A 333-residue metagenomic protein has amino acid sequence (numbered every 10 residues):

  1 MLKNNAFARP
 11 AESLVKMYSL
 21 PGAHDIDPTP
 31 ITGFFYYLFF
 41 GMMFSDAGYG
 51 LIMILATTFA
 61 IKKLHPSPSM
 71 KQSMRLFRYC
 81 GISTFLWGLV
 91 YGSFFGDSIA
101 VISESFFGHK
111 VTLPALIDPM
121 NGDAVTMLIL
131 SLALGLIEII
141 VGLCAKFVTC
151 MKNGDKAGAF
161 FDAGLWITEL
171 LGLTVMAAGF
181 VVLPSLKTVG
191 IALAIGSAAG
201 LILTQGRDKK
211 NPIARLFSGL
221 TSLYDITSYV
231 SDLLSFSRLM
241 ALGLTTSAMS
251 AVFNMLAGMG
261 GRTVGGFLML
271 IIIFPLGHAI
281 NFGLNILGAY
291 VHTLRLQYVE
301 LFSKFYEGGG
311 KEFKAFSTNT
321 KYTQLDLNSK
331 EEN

Functional and structural regions predicted by a protein language model:
M1-N333: Conserved, carboxylate-rich catalytic/transport cores that coordinate ions
